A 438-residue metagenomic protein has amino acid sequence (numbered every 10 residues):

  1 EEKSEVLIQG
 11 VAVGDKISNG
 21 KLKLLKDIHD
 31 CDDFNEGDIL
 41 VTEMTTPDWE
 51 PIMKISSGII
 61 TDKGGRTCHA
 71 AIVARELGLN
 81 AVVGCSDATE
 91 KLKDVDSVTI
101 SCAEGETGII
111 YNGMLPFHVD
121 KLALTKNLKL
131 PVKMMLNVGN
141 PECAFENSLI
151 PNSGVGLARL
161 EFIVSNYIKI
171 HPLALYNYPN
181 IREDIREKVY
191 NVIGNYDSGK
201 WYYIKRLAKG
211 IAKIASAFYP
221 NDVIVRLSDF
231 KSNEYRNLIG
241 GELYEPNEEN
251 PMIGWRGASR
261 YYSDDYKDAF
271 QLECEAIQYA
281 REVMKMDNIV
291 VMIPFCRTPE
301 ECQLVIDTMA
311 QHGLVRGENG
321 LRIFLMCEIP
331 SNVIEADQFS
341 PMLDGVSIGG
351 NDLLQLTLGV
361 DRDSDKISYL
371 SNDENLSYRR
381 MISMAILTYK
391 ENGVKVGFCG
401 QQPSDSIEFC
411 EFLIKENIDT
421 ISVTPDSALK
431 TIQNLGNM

Functional and structural regions predicted by a protein language model:
E1-I39, E43-A158, F162-P179: Acidic, glycine-rich flexible loop/linker segments
L122-M438: Conserved alpha/beta-domain cores
